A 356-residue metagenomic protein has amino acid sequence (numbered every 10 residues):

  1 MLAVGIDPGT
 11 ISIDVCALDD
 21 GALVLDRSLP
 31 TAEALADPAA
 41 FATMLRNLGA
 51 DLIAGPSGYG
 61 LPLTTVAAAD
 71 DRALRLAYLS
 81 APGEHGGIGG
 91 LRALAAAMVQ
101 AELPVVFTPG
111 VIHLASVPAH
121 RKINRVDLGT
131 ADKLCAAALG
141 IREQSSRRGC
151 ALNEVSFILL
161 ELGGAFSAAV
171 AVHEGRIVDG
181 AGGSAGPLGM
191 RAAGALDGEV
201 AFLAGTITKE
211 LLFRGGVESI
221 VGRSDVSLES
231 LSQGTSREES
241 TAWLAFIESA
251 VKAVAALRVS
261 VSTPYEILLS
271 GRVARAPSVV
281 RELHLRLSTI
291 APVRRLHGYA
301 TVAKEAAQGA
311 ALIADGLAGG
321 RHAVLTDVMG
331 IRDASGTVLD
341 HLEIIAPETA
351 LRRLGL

Functional and structural regions predicted by a protein language model:
M1-D26, P56, V155-D179: Gly/Thr-rich phosphate-binding beta-strand-loop-beta motif of the actin/hexokinase/Hsp70
T43-L52, S146-C150, V251-E266: Phosphate/pyrophosphate-binding loops at sites that engage ATP/ADP/AMP, CoA/4′-phosphopantetheine, polyphosphate
L48-R125: Short beta-strand-loop/turn "lid" adjacent to the catalytic site in phosphate-handling enzymes
K122, V126-N153, E174-G234: Glycine-rich phosphate-binding loop plus the immediately following alpha-helix
E210-P264: Adenine-nucleotide phosphate-binding core of ATP-dependent small-molecule kinases
P264-R286: Glycine-rich phosphate-binding loops at beta-strand->alpha-helix junctions
P292-L356: Glycine-rich phosphate-binding/hydrolytic loop that grips phosphoryl groups
